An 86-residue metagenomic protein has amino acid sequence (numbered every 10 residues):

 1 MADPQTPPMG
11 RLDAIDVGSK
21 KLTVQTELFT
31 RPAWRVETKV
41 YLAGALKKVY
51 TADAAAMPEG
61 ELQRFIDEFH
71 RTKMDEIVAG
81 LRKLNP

Functional and structural regions predicted by a protein language model:
M1-P86: N- and C-terminal low-complexity/disordered segments
